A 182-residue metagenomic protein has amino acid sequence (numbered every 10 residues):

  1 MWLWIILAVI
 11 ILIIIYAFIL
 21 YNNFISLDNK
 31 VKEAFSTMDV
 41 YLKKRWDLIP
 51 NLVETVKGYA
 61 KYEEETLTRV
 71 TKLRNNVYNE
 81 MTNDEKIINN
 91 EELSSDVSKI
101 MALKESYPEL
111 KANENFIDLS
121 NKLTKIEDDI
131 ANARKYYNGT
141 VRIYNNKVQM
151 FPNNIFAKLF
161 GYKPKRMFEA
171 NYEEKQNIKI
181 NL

Functional and structural regions predicted by a protein language model:
M1-L182: A helix-centric hydrophobic-segment signal that preferentially recognizes long, alpha-helical stretches used
